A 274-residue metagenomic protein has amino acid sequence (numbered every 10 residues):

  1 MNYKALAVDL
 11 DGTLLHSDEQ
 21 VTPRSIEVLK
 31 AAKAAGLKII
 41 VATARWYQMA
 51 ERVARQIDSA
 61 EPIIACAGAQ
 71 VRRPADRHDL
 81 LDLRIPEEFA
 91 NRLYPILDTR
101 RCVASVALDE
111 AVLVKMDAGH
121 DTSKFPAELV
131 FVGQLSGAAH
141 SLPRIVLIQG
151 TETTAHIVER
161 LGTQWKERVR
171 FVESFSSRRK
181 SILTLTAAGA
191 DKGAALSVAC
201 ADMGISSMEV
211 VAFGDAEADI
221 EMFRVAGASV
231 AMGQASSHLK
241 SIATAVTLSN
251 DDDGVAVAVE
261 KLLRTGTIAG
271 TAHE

Functional and structural regions predicted by a protein language model:
M1-A5, V21-T22, T186-E274: Mg2+-dependent phosphoryl-transfer enzymes with acidic/Ser/Thr/Gly-rich catalytic loops
D18-T122: Active-site phosphate-binding/coordination module
S25, A50-A54, I157, L161 (+3 more regions): Hydrophobic packing residues within well-ordered alpha-helices of enzyme cores
A32, T43, A67, I145 (+3 more regions): Residue-level signal for inorganic ion chemistry
G36-I40, A60-E61, P143-R144, M208-E209 (+2 more regions): Short active-site oxyanion
I57-S59, C66-A67, W165-E167, V225-A226 (+1 more regions): Short, structured coil segments at secondary-structure junctions
R100-V103, A107-F213, E217-V225: Conserved acidic, metal-coordinating active-site core of Asp-based, Mg2+-dependent phosphoryl-transfer enzymes
